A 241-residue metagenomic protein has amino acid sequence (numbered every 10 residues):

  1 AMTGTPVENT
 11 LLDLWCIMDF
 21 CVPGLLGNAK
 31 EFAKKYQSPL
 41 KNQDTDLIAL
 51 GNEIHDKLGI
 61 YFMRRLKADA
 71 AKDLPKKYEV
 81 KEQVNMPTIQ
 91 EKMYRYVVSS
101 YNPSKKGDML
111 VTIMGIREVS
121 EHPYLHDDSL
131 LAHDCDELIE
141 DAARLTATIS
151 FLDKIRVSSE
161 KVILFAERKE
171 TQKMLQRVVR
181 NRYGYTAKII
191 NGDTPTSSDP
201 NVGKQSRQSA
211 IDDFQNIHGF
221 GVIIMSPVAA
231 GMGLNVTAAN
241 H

Functional and structural regions predicted by a protein language model:
A1-K67: Conserved P-loop NTPase motor "coupling/switch" region that bridges the ATPase
G4-P6, V228, A239: Conserved Walker B
D13-C16, L234-H241: A short beta-strand element within the Helicase C-terminal
D19, Q37-K41, E79, S99-N102 (+1 more regions): A broad detector of the eukaryotic-type serine/threonine protein kinase catalytic domain
N42-D44, P103, S197-D199: A generic structural signal for short coil/turn motifs at secondary-structure boundaries
T45-N52, N102-T112: Structural motif
A49-R64, Q83-E91, R95, S99-N102: Interdomain motor-coupling "hinge/lid" segment immediately C-terminal to the ATP-binding subdomain of NTP-driven enzymes
K72-V98, K106-I223, P227-L234: Conserved Helicase C-terminal RecA-like lobe
